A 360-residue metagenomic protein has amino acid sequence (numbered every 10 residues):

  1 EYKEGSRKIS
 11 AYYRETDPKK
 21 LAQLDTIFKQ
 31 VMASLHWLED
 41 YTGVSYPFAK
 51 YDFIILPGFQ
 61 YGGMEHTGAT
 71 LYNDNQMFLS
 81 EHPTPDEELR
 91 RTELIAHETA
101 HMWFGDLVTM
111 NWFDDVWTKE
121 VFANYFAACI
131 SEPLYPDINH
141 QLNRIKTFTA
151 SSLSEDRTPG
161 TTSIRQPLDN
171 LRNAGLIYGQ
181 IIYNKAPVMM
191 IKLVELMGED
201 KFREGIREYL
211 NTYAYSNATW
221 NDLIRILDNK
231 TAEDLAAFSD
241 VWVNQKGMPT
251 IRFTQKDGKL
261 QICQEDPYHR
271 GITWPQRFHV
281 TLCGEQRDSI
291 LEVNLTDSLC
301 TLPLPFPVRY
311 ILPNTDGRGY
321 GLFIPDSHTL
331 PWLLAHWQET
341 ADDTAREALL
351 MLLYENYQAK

Functional and structural regions predicted by a protein language model:
E1, P136, D297, H336-E339 (+1 more regions): Short loop/turn hinge sites at secondary-structure boundaries
E1-K29, R309-L312, D316-P325, H336: Non-catalytic architectural context of zinc metalloproteases
G5-S6, A11-I272, L353: Hydrophobic alpha-helical and helix-loop surface patches within well-folded domains that function as non-catalytic
T158, D200, N217, A232-E233 (+7 more regions): Low-complexity, intrinsically disordered regions enriched in charged/polar residues
Q180, K256, R270-I272, L304-K360: Long, ordered, helix-rich scaffold segments
L235-A236, M248-T315: Beta-strand-rich binding/interaction modules
